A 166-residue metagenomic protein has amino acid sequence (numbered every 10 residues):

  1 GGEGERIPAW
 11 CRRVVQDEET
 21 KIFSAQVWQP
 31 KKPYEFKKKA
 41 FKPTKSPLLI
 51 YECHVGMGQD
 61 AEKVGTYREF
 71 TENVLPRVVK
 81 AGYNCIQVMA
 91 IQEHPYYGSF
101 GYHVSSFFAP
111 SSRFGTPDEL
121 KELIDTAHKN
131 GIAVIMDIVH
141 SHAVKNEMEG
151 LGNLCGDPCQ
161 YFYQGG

Functional and structural regions predicted by a protein language model:
G1-E52, M57-E62, E69: The feature marks proteins involved in alpha-glucan
K39-K45, H54-G166: Substrate-binding/active-site clefts of carbohydrate-active enzymes
